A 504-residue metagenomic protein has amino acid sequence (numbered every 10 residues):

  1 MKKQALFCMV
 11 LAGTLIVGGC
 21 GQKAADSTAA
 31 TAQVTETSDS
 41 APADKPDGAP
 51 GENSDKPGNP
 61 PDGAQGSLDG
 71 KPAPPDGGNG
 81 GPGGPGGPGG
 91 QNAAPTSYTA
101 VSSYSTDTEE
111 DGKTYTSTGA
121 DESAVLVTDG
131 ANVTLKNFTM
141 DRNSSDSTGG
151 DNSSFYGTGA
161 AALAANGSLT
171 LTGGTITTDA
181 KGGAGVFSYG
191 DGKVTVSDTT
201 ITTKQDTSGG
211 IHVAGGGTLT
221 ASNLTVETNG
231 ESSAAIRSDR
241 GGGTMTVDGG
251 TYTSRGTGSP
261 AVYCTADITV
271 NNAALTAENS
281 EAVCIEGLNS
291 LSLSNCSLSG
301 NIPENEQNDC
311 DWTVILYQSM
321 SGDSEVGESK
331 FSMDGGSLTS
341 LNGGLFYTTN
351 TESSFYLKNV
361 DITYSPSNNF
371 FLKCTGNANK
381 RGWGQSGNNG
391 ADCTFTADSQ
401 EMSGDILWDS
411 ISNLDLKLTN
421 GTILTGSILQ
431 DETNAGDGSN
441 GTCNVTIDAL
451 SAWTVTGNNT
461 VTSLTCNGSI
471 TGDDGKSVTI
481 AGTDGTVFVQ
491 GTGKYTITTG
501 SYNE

Functional and structural regions predicted by a protein language model:
M1-L11: Positively charged n-region of N-terminal signal peptides that target proteins for export
I16-G19: C-terminal motif of bacterial Sec signal peptides marking the signal peptidase cleavage site
Q22-P95, M320-G322, R381-S386: Disordered, low-complexity segments in secreted/periplasmic proteins that are enriched in proline
P60, P74, N79-G89, Y317-G343 (+2 more regions): Extracellular/surface-exposed low-complexity segments
P60, P74-A94, T139-A165, G183-A184 (+10 more regions): Acidic/polar low-complexity surface segments
P82-S144, G491-Y495, T499-E504: N-terminal "mature head" segments of proteins
G90-A93, T106-D121, K136-G157, G167-G182 (+13 more regions): Beta-strand-rich solenoid/repeat architectures in extracellular/passenger domains of polysaccharide-targeting enzymes
